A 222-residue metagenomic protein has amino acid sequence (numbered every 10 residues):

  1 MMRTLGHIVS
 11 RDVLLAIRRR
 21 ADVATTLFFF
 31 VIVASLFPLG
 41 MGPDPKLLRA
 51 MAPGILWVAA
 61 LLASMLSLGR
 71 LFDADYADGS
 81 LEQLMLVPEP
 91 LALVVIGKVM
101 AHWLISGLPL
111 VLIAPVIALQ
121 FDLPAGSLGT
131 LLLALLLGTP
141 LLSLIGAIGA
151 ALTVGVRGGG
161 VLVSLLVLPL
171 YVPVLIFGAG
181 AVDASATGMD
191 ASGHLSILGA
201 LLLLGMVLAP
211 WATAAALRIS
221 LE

Functional and structural regions predicted by a protein language model:
M1-T26: Aromatic- and glycine-rich beta-strand/loop motifs that create alpha-glucan
R20-G42, V58-A60, L166, L170-F177 (+1 more regions): Hydrophobic alpha-helical transmembrane segments of multi-pass membrane transport/permease proteins
G40-M51, P115-L136, V154, A181-S196 (+1 more regions): Membrane-interfacial helix-loop-helix connectors in multipass membrane proteins
A52-L68: Long, hydrophobic alpha-helical segments
M65-M85, V99: Transmembrane helix boundary and interhelical loop/hinge segments in multi-pass membrane proteins
I96-F121, L141, I145, G178-A179: Hydrophobic alpha-helical transmembrane segments that constitute the membrane-spanning cores of multi-pass membrane
G129, A134-L168, R218-E222: A structural motif at transmembrane helix-loop-helix junctions in multipass membrane proteins
M206-E222: Junction motif at the cytosolic side of a transmembrane helix
